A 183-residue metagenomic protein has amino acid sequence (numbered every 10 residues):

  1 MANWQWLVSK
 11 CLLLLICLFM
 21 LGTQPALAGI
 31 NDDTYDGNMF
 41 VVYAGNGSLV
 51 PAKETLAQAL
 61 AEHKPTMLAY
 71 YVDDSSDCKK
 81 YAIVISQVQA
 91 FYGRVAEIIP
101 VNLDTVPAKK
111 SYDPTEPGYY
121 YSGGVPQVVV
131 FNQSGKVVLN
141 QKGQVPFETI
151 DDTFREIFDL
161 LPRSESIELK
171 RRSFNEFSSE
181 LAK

Functional and structural regions predicted by a protein language model:
A2-K64, D151-K183: Non-globular targeting/processing and membrane-anchoring segments
V50, S75-K79, V125, Q144-E148: Soluble non-cytosolic domains of exported or imported proteins
E54, D77-Y92: Typically the conserved alpha-helix immediately C-terminal to a functionally engaged Cys/Sec in thioredoxin-like
L60-D74: Short active-site neighborhood of thiol/selenol oxidoreductases, capturing the structured segment around
L60-E62, G93, Y120-G124: Extracellular/periplasmic catalytic domains that process cell-envelope and extracellular macromolecules
K64, V95-I98: A generic structural signal for alpha->beta connector loops
S86, E97-V137, F147, F154-F158: Thioredoxin-like thiol-disulfide oxidoreductase module
